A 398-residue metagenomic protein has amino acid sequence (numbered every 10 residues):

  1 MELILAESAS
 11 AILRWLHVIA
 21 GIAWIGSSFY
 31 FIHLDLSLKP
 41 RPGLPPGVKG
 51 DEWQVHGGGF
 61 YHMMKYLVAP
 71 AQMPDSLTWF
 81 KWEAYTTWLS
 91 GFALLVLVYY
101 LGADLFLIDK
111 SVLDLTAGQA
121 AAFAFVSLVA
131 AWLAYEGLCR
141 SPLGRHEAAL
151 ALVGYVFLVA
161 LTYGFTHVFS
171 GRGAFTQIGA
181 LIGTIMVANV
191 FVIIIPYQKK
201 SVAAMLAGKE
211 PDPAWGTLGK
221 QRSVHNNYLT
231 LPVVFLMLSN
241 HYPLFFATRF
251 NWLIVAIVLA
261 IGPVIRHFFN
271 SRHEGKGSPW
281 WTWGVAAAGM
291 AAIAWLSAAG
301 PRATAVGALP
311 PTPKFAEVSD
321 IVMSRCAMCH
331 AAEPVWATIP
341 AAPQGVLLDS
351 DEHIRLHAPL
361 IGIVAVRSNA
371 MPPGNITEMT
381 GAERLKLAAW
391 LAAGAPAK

Functional and structural regions predicted by a protein language model:
M1-A11: Short, strongly hydrophobic alpha-helical membrane anchors
L5, H62-F80, D212-G216: Cytosolic juxtamembrane amphipathic/interface segments immediately preceding and feeding into a transmembrane helix
I12-I25, Q119-S127, R172-F191: Alpha-helical transmembrane segments
S28-A71: Membrane-interface amphipathic/juxtamembrane segments adjacent to transmembrane helices
S28-K39, V129-A134, V190-M205: Membrane-water interface of transmembrane alpha-helices
Q72, W79, E83, F92 (+3 more regions): Aromatic- and Gly/Pro-enriched helix-to-coil junctions and flexible linker segments
W79, A84-A103, T162-T176, L229-T248: Alpha-helical transmembrane segments and their membrane-interface junctions in multi-pass membrane proteins
G144-L152, A247-N251, H273-A287: Membrane-interfacial entry segments at the cytosolic side of transmembrane helices
